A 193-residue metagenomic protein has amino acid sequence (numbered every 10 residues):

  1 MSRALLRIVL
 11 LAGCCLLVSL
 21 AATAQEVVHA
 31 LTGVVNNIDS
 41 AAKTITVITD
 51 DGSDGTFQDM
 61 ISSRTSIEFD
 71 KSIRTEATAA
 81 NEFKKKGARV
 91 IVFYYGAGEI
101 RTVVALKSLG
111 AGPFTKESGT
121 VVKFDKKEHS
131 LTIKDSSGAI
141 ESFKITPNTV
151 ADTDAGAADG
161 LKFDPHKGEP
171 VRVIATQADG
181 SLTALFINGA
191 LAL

Functional and structural regions predicted by a protein language model:
S2-S62, E68-N148, D152-L193: Short, flexible, surface-exposed loop segments at domain boundaries
